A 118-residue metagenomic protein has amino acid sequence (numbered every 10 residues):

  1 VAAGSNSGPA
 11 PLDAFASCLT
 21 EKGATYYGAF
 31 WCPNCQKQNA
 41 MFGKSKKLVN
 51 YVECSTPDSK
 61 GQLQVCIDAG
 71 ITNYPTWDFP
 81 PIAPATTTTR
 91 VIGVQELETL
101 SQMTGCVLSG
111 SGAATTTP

Functional and structural regions predicted by a protein language model:
G4-N50: Local sequence-structure signature of Cys/Sec-based thiol-disulfide redox active-site neighborhoods
C18, G28, T56-V65: Structural microenvironment flanking redox-active thiols in thiol-disulfide oxidoreductases
F30-C35, S55-S59, T72-N73, A83-A85 (+2 more regions): Solvent-exposed loop/turn segments at secondary-structure junctions within structured extracellular/periplasmic domains
Q38-M41, K60, T72, G112: Secreted/processed peptides and extracellular or luminal domains of membrane proteins
V49-V52, W77: Charged, surface-exposed interaction regions in soluble eukaryotic proteins
L63-P80: Structural micro-motif
D78-P118: Non-catalytic, surface beta->alpha helical segment in thiol-disulfide oxidoreductase systems
